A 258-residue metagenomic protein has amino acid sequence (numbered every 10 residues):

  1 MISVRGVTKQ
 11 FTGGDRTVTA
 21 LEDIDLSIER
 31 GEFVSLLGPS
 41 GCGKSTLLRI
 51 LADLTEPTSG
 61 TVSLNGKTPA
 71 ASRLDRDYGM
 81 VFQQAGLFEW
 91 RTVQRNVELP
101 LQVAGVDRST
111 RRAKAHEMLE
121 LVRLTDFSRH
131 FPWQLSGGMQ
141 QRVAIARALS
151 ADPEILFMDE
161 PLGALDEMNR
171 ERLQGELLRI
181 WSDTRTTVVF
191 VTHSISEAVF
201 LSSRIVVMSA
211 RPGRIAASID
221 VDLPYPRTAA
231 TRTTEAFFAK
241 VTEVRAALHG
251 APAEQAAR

Functional and structural regions predicted by a protein language model:
L37-P39: The feature captures the beta-strand-to-loop junction immediately N-terminal to the Walker
A52: Helix-to-loop junction immediately C-terminal to a conserved catalytic motif
G60-A70: Conserved ABC transporter NBD signature motif
R91-L99: Short coil-to-helix segment of the ABC ATPase nucleotide-binding domain corresponding to the Q-loop/switch region
Q102, S109-F127, R179: Conserved ABC ATPase "signature" region
H130-W133, A151: Conserved signature/switch motifs of ABC ATPase nucleotide-binding domains
I145: Hydrophobic anchor residue at the start of the ABC signature
L156-D159: Catalytic Walker B motif of ABC-type/P-loop ATPase nucleotide-binding domains
